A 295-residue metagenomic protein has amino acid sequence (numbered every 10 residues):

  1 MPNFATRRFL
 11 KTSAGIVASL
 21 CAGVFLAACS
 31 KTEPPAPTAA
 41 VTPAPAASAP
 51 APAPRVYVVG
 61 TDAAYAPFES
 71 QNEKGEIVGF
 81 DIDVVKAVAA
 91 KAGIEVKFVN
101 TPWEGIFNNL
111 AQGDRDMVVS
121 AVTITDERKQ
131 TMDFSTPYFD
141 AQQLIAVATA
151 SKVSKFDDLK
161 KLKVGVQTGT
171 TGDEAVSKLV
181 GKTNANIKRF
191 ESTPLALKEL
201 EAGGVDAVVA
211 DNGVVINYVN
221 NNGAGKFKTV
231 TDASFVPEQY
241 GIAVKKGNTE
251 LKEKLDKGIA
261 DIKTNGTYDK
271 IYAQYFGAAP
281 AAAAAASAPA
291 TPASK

Functional and structural regions predicted by a protein language model:
V24-A28: C-terminal motif of bacterial Sec signal peptides marking the signal peptidase cleavage site
S30-T32: Bacterial signal peptide processing site
P43, A49-A121: Extracytoplasmic small-molecule ligand-binding "clamshell" domains of the periplasmic binding protein/Venus flytrap
A63, F139-V147, I216, N220-K257 (+2 more regions): Periplasmic-binding protein-like
Q71, V85-A92, G172-E191, V219-A224: Ligand-binding cleft/hinge of the Venus flytrap
K86, A90, E95-D158, K228-T229 (+1 more regions): Acidic, polar ligand-binding/catalytic clefts
N108, V122-Q130, S177-K178, E201 (+1 more regions): A ligand-binding cleft/hinge motif common to bilobed small-molecule-binding domains
T171-K188, K226-T231, I259-K295: Ligand-binding clefts/hinges and TM-proximal coupling segments of bilobed small-molecule sensing domains
